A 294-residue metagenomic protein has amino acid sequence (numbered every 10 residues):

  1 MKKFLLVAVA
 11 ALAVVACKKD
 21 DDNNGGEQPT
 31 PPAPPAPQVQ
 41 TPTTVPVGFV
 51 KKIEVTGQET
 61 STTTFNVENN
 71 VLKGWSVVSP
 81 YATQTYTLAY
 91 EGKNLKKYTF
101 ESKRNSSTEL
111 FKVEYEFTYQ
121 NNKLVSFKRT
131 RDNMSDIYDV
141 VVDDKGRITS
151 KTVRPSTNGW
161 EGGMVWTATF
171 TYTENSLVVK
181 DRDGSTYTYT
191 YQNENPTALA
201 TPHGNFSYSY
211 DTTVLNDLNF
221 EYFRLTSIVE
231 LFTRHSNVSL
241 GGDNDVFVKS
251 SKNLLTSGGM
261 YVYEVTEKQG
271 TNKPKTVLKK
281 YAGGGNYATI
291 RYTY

Functional and structural regions predicted by a protein language model:
M1-F4, K18-K19: Positively charged n-region of N-terminal signal peptides that target proteins for export
F4-L12: Sec-dependent N-terminal signal peptides
V14-A16: C-terminal motif of bacterial Sec signal peptides marking the signal peptidase cleavage site
D20-Y294: Buried hydrophobic residues that stabilize the cores of well-folded domains
